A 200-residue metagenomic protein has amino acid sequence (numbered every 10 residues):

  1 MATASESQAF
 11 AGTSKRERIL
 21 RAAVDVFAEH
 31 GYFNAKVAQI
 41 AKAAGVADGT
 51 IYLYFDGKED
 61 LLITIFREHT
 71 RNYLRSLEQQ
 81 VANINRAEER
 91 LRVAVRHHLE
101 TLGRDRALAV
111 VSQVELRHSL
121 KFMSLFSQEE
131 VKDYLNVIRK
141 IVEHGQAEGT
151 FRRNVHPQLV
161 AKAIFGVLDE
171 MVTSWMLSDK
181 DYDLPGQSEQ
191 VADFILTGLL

Functional and structural regions predicted by a protein language model:
M1-A4, R21, V93-R104, N136 (+4 more regions): C-terminal peripheral helix-coil segments that are non-catalytic and often amphipathic
M1-H30, N34-A43, D60: Basic, helix-initiating cap at the start of DNA-binding domains
S7, I65-R92, M123, E143: Amphipathic alpha-helical linker/stalk segments
K15, K58, I65, H69-Y73 (+7 more regions): Hydrophobic/aromatic residues within well-ordered alpha-helical segments
G45-F55: Short hydrophobic/aromatic patch on the recognition helix
T64, E78-A107, A161-I164: Hydrophobic alpha-helical connector segments
R71-R75, F122-E148, Q158-K162, E170 (+1 more regions): Amphipathic alpha-helical packing segments from all-alpha helical-bundle domains
G103-F122, S174-L177: Amphipathic alpha-helical segments used for helix-helix packing
